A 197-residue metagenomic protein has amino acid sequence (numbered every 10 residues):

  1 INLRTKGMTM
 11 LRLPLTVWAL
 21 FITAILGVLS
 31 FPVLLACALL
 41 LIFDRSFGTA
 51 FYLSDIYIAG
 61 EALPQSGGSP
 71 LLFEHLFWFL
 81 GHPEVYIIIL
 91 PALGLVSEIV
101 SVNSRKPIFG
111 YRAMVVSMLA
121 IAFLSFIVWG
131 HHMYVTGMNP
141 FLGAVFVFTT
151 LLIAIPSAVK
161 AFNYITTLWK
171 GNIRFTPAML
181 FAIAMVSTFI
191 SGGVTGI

Functional and structural regions predicted by a protein language model:
I1-I197: Membrane-embedded and interfacial regions of multi-pass energy-transducing membrane proteins
